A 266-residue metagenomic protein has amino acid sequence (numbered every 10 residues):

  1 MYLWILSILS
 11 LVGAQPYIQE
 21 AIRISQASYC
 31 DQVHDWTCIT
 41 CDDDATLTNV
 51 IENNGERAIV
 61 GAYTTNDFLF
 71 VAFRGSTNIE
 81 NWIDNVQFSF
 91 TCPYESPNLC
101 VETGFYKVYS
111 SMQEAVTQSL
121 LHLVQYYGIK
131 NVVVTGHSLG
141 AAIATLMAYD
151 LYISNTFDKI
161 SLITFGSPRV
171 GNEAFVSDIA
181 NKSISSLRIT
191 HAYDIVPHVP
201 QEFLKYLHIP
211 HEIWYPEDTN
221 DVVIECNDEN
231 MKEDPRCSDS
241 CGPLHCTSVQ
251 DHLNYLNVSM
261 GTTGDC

Functional and structural regions predicted by a protein language model:
M1-A14: Cleavable N-terminal signal peptides of Sec/SRP-targeted secreted and luminal proteins
L11-T135, L139-C266: Non-catalytic, mobile gating and regulatory segments of ester bond hydrolases
